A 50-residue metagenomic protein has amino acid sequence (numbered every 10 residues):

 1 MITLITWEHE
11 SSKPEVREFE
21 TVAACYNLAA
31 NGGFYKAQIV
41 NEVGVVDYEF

Functional and structural regions predicted by a protein language model:
I2-H9: A short beta-strand micro-motif
S11-A23, V46: A short, exposed loop/beta-hairpin motif centered on an aromatic-Gly-Thr core
P14, N31-F50: Short, mixed-charge low-complexity intrinsically disordered segments
V22-G33: Short, surface-exposed linear segments at secondary-structure transitions and domain or protein termini
